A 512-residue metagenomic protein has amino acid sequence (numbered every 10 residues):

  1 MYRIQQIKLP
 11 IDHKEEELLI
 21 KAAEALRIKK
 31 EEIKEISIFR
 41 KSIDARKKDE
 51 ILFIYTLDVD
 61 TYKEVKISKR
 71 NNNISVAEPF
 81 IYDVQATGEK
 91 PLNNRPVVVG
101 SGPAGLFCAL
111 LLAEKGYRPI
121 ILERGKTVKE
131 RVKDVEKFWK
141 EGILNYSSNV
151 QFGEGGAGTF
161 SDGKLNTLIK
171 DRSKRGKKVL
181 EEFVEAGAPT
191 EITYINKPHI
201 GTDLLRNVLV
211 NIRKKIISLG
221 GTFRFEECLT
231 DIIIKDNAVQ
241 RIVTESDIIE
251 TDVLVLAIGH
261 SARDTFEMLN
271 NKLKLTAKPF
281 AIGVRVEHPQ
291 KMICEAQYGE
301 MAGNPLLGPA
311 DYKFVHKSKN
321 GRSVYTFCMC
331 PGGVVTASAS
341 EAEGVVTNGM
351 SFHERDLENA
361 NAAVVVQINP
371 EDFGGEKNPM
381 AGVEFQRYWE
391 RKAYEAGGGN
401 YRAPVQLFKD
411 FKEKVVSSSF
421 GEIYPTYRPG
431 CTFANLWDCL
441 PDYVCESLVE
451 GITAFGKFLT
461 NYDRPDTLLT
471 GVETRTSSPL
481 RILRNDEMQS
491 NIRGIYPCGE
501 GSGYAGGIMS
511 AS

Functional and structural regions predicted by a protein language model:
M1-F53, L57-F160, K164-S512: Residues forming the flavin
